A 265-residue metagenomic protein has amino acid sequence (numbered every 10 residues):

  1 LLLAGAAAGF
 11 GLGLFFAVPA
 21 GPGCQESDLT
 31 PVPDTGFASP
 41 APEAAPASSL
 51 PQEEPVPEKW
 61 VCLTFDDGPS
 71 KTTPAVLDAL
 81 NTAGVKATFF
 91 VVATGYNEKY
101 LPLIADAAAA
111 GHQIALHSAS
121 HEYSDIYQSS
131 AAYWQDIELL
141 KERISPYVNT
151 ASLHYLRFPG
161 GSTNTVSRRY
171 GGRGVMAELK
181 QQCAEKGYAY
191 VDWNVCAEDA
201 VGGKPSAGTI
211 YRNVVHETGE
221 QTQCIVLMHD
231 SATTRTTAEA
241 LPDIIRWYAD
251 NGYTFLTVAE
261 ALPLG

Functional and structural regions predicted by a protein language model:
L1-C62, D78-A87, P146, N194 (+1 more regions): Terminal accessory/targeting
A6, P69, S162: Gly/Ser/Thr-rich helix-start
P31-F158, P263-L264: Active-site beta->alpha N-cap acidic-glycine motif
H121-L227, S231-A249, Y253-T254, E260-A261: Catalytic domains of cell-wall/extracellular-matrix polysaccharide-remodeling enzymes, centered on de-N-acetylation
